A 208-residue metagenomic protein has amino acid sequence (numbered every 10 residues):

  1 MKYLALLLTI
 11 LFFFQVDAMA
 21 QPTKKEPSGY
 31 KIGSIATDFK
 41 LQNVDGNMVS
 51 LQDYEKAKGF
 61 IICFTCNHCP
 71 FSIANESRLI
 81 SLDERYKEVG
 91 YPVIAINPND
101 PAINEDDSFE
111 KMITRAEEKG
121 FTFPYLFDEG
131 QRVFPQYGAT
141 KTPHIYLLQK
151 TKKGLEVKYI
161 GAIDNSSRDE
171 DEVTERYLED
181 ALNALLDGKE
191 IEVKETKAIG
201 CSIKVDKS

Functional and structural regions predicted by a protein language model:
M1-K24: Bacterial Sec-dependent N-terminal signal peptides
Q21-Q52: N-terminal "domain-start" segment that seeds a small globular fold
S50-I73, L182: Short active-site neighborhood of thiol/selenol oxidoreductases, capturing the structured segment around
A57-G59, E88-V93, G120-P124, T142: Loop/turn elements at helix/coil->beta-strand transitions in domains of secreted/extracellular proteins
C66-N75, I145, C201-K204, S208: Short, thiol/selenol-centered motifs that function as redox-active sites or metal-ligating centers
I73-E118, E129-P135: Structural microenvironment flanking redox-active thiols in thiol-disulfide oxidoreductases
M112-G154: Short, internal strand/loop/helix patches that form the active-site neighborhood or redox-interaction surface
L147-S208: Thiol-/selenol-based redox modules, centered on thioredoxin-like and closely related oxidoreductase domains
